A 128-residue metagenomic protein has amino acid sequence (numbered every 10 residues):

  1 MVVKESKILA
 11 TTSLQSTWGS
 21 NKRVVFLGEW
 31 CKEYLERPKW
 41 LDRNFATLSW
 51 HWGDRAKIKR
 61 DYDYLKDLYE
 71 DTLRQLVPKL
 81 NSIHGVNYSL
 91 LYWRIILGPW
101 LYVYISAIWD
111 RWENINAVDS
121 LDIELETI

Functional and structural regions predicted by a protein language model:
M1-I128: Catalytic-core helical/loop segments in enzymes performing group transfer/polymerization on anionic/lipid-linked
